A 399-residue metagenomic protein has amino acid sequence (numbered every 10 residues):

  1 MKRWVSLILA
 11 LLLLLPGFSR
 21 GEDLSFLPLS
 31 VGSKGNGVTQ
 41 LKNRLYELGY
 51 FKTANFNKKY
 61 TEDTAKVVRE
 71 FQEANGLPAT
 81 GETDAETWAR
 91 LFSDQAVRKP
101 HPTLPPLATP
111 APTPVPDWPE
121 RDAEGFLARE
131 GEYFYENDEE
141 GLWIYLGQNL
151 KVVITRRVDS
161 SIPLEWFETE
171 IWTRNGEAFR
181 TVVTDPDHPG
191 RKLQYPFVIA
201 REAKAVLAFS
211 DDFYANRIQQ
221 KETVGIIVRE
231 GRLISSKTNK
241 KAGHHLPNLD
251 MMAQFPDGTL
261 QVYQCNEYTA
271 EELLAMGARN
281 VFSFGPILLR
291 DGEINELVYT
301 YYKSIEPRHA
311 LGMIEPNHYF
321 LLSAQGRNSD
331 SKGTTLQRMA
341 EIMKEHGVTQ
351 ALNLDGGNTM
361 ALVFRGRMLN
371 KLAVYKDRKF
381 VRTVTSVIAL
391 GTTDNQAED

Functional and structural regions predicted by a protein language model:
K2, L11-K58, H101-P105: Acidic, Ser/Thr/Pro/Gly-enriched interdomain connector segments
S25-S33, T53-K58, G76-A79, T181-P189 (+1 more regions): Second-shell loop/turn segments in exported
K34-L41, Y60, T64-V67, T83 (+5 more regions): Stable alpha-helical elements in mature extracytoplasmic
T61-K66, E70-P105: Extracellular LysM carbohydrate-binding repeats and other cell-envelope/extracellular binding modules
P105-G243: Zymogen propeptides
P163-E168, N248-L249, I305-A310, T385: Short glycine-rich loop/turn motifs
F209-S210, Y214-T300: Active-site-adjacent helix-turn-beta-strand microarchitecture at beta-sheet edges that either contains or buttresses
Q219-A242, L297-T349, T359-D399: Conserved, well-ordered active-site substructure
